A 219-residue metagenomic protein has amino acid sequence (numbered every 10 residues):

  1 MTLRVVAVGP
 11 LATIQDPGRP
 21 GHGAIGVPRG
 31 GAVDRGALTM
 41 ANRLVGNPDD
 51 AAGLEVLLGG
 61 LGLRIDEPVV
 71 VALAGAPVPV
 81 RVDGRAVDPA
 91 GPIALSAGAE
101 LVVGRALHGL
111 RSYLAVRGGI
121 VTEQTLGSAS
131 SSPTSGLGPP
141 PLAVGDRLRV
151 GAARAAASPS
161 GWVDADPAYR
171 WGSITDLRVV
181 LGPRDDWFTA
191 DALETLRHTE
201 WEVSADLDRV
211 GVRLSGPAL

Functional and structural regions predicted by a protein language model:
M1-L219: Conserved "landmark" site that anchors the functional core of diverse proteins
